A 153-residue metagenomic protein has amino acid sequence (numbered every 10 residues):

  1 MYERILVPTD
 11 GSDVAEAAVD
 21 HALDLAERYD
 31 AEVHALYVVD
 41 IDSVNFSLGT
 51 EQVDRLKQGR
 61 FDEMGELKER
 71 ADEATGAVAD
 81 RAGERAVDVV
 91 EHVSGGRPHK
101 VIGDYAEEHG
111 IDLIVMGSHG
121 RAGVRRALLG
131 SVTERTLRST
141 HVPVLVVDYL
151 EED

Functional and structural regions predicted by a protein language model:
E3-V53: Small/aliphatic-rich secondary-structure junction motif
A31-E32, V87, I111, V142: Short glycine/serine/threonine/alanine-rich loop segments
H34, V90, L145: Conserved beta-strand positions in the Rossmann-like core of class I SAM-dependent methyltransferases
D42-S43, H99-V101, G123: Generic structural signal for helix capping and beta-alpha/helix-loop junctions
D54-E73: A short acidic, glycine-rich active-site loop that binds or catalyzes chemistry on phosphate/adenosine moieties
D80-I114, Y149-D153: Structural beta-alpha unit
Y105-D153: Gly/Ser-rich helix-loop-strand patches that form or flank binding pockets for ribonucleotide-derived cofactors
